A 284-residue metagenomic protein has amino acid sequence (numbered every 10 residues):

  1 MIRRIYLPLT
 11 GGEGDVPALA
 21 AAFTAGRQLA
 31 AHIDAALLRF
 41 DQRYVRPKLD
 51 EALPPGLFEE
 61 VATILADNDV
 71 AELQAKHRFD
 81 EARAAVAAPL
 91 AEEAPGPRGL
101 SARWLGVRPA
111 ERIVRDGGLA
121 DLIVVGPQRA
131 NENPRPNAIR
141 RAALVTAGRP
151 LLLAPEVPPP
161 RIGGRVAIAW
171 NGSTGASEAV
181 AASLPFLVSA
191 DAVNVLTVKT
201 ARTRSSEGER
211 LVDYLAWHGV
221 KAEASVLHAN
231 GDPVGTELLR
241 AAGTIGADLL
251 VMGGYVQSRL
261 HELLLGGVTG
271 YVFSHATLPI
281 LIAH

Functional and structural regions predicted by a protein language model:
M1-L65, T146-R149, I162-H228: Small/aliphatic-rich secondary-structure junction motif
R4, G14, F40-Y44, V70-I123 (+4 more regions): Structural beta-alpha unit
L7, V125-G126, I168, M252: Redox-cofactor binding/interface segments in oxidoreductases and associated redox assembly factors
A35, G99-W104, L153, V195 (+2 more regions): A structural preference for short, hydrophobic beta-strand core positions in alpha/beta folds
I113-D116, A143, P159, F186 (+2 more regions): Structural alpha-helical scaffold elements that stabilize or flank donor/cofactor-binding regions in carbohydrate
V125-Q128, P150-V157, G253, I280-H284: Short beta-strand elements of ligand-binding domains
N131-N137, R259-L264: Glycine/threonine-rich flexible loop motifs
P136-L151, L265-P279: A short, gly/pro- and small-residue-rich
